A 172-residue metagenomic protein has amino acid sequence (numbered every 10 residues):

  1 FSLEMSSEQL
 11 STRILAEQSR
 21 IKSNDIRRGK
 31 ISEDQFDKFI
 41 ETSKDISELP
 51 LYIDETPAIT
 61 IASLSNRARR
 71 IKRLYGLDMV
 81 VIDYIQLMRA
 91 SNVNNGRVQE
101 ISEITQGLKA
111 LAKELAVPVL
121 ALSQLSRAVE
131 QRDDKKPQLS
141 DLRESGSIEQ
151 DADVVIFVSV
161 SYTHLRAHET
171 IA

Functional and structural regions predicted by a protein language model:
F1-G76, A90: Cytosolic-facing regulatory segments adjacent to core modules
M5-E8, P57-T60, Q86-M88, Q124-V129 (+1 more regions): Conserved nucleotide-binding/hydrolysis micro-motifs of P-loop NTPases
P50, G76-D78, L115-V119: Loop/turn-to-beta-strand initiation segments
E100-V119, E144-D151: Substrate-engagement module of ASCE P-loop NTPases
V129-E149: Short, electropositive alpha-helical surface patch
V154-I156: Well-ordered beta-strand positions
T163-T170: Conserved small/polar residues in nucleotide/adenosyl-binding loops
